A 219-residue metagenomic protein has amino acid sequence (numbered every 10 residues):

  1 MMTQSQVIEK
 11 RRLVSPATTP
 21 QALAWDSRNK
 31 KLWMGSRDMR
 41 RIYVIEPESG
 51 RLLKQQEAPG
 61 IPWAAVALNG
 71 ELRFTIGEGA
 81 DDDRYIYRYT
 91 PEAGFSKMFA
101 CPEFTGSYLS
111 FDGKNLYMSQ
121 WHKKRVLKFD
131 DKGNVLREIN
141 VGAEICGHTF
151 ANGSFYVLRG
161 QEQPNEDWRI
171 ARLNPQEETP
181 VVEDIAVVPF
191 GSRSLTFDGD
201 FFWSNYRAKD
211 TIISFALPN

Functional and structural regions predicted by a protein language model:
M1-Q6: Blade/loop signatures of beta-propeller domains
V7-V14, G50-Q56, G94-A100, N134-I139 (+1 more regions): A short beta-strand motif characteristic of beta-propeller blades
V14-N29, P59-G70, T75-G77, C101-G113 (+3 more regions): Beta-rich, blade/repeat-based domains predominating in secreted/periplasmic proteins but also intracellular
P16, D26, W33-M39, F74-D82 (+3 more regions): Conserved beta-strand positions in repeat-built beta-propeller and related beta-rich domains
G35-G50: Beta-propeller domains
R41-Y43, D81-Y87, R125-L127, N165-A171 (+1 more regions): Structural motif
E46-G50, Y89-G94, D130-N134, N174-E178 (+1 more regions): Short loop/turn segments that connect beta-strands within beta-propeller blades
G191-N219: Blade-level signature of beta-propeller repeat domains, shared across WD40, Kelch, NHL, RCC1 and BNR/Asp-box propellers
